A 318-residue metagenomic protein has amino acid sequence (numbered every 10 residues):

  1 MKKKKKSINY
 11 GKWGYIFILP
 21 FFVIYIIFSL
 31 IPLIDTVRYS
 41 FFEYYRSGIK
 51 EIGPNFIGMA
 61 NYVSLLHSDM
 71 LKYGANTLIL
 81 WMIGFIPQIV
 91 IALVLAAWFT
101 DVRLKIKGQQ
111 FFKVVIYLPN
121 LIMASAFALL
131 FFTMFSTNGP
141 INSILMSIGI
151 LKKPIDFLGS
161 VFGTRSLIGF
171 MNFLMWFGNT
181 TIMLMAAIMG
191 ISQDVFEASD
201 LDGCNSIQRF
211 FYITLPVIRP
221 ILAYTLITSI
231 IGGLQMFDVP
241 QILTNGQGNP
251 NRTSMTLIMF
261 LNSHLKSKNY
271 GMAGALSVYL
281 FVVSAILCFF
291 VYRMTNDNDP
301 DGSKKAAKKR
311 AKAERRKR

Functional and structural regions predicted by a protein language model:
M1-K4: N-terminal Lys/Arg-rich, disordered targeting/topogenic segments
S7-R318: A structural signal for multi-pass alpha-helical bundles of membrane permease subunits that mediate small-molecule
